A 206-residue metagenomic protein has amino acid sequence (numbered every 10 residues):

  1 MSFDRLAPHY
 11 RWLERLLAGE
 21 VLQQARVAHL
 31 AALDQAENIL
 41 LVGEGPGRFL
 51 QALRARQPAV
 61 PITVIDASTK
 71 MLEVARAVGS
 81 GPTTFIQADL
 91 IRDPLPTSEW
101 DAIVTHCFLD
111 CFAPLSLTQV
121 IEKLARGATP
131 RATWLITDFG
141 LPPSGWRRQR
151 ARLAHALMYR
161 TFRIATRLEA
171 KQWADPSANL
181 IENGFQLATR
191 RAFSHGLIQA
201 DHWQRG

Functional and structural regions predicted by a protein language model:
M1-V21: Class I SAM-dependent methyltransferase Rossmann-like catalytic core, especially the SAM/SAH-binding loop
G19-A36: Conserved alpha-helix/loop element of class I SAM-dependent methyltransferases that forms part of the SAM/SAH-binding
L40-L41, G45-R92: Class I SAM-dependent methyltransferase SAM/SAH-binding core
L95-I103: A short acidic, Gly/Pro-enriched loop at the edge of an enzyme's catalytic core that lines a small-molecule cofactor
A102-S116: A short SAM/SAH-binding and catalytic strip from SAM-dependent methyltransferases
T118-P130: A short glycine-rich, Lys/Arg-flanked "PGG" loop and its adjoining helix->strand segment in the class I
T137-N183, R190: C-terminal alpha-helical "lid/dimerization" subdomain adjacent to the S-adenosyl-L-methionine
N183-F185, R191-G206: Core SAM-dependent methyltransferase catalytic element
